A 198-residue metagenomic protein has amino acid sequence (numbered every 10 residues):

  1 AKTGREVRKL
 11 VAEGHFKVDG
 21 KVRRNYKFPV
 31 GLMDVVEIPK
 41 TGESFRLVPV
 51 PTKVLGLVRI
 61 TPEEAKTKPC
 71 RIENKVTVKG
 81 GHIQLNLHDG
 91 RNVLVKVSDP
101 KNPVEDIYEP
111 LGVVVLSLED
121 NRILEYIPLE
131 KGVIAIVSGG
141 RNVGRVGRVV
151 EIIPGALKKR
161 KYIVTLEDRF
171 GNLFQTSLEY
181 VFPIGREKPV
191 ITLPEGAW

Functional and structural regions predicted by a protein language model:
A1-W198: Ferredoxin-like alpha/beta domains used as RNA- or RNAP-binding modules
